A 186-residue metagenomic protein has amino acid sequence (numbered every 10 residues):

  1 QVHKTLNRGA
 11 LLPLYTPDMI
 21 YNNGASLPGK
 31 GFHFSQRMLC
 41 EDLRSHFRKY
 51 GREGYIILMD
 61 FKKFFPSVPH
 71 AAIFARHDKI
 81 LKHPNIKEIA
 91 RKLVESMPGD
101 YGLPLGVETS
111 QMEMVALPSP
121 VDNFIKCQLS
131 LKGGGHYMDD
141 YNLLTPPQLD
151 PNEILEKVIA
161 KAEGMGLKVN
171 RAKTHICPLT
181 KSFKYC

Functional and structural regions predicted by a protein language model:
K4-M59, K63-P66: Active-site-proximal segment of RNA-dependent polymerases
D42-M138, N142-A162, L167, R171-A172 (+1 more regions): Conserved polymerase palm-domain catalytic core
S182-C186: Short, low-order "capping/linker" segments at domain edges
